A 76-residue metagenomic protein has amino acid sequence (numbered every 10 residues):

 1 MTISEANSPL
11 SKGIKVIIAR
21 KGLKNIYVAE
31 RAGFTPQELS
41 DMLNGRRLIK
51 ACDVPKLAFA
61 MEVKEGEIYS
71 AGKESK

Functional and structural regions predicted by a protein language model:
M1-L23: A short, Lys/Arg-rich alpha-helix, primarily the initiator
V16, D41, S70: DNA-binding alpha-helical recognition surfaces that contact promoter or target DNA
I18, A29, A58: The alpha-helix within a helix-turn-helix
A19, G33, N44, P55 (+1 more regions): Residue-level detection of the helix-turn-helix DNA-binding "recognition helix"
G22-D41: Short alpha-helical DNA-recognition segment
L23, I49-C52: Residue-level signal for the short linker/turn that defines the boundary of a DNA-recognition helix
C52-E67: DNA major-groove recognition helix of helix-turn-helix/homeodomain DNA-binding modules
E67-K76: Short amphipathic recognition helices of helix-turn-helix/homeodomain-type DNA-binding modules
